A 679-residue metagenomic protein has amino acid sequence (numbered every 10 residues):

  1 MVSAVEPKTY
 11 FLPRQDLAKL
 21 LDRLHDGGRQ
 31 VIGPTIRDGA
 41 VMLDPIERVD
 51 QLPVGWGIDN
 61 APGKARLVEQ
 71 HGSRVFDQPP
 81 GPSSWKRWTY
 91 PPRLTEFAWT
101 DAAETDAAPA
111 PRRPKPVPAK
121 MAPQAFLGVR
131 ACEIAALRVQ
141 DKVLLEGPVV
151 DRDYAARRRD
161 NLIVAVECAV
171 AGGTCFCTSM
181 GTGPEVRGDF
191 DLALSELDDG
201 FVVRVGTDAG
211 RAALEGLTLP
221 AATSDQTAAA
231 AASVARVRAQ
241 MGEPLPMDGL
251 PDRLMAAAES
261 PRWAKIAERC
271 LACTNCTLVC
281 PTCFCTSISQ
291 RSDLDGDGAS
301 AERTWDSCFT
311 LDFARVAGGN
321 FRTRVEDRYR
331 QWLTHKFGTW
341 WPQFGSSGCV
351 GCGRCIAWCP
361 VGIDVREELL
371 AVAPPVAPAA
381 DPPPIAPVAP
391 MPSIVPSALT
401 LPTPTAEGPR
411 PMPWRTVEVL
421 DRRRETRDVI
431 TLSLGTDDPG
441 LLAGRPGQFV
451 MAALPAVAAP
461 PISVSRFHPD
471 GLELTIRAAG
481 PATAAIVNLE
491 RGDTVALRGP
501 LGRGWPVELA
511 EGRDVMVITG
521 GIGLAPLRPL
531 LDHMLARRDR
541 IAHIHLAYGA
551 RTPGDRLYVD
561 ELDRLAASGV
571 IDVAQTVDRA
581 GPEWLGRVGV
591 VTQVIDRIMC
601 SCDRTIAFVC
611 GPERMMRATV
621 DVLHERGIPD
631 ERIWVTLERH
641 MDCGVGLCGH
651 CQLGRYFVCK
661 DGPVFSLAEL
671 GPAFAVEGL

Functional and structural regions predicted by a protein language model:
V2-M255, W263, L535, H543-R556 (+6 more regions): Iron-sulfur-associated redox domains of electron-transfer enzymes in respiratory and anaerobic energy metabolism
R130-A135, E268-S287, R303-V316, G345-G362 (+2 more regions): Local cysteine-cluster metal-coordination motifs and their immediate loop/turn environment, predominantly Fe-S cluster
Y154-A169, R551, P629-H650: Short, flexible loop segments at boundaries between secondary-structure elements
D225-L250, L278, L294-V325, Q575 (+2 more regions): A broadly conserved sequence feature marking short terminus-proximal activation segments in nucleic acid-centric
M247-E268, T286-P382, L623-R626, L667 (+1 more regions): Ferredoxin-type iron-sulfur electron-transfer modules in oxidoreductases and energy-metabolism complexes
P378-L399: Intrinsically disordered, low-complexity proline-rich tandem-repeat tracts
P404-A496, A550-T552, R579: Ferredoxin-reductase
P481-D642: FNR/FR-type flavoprotein reductase catalytic core
